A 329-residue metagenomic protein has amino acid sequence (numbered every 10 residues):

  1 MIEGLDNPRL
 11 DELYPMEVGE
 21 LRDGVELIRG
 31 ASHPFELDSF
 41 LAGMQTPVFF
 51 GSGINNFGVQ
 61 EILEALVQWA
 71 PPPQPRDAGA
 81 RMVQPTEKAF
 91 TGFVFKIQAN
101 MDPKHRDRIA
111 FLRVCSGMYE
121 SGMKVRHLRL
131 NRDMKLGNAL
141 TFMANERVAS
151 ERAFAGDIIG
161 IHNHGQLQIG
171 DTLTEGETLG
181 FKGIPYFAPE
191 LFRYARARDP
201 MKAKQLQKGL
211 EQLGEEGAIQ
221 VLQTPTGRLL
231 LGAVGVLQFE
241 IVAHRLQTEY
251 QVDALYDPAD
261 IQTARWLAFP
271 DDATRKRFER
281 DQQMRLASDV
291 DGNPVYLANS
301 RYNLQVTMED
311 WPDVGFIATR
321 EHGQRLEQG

Functional and structural regions predicted by a protein language model:
M1-G329: Structural and coupling elements of P-loop NTPases
